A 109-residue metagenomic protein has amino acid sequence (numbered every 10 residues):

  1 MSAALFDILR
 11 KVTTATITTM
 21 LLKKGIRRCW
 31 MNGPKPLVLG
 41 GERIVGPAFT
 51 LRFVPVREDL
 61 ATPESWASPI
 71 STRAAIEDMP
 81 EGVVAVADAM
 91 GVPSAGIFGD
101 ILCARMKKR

Functional and structural regions predicted by a protein language model:
A3-I70: N-terminal low-complexity or amphipathic/hydrophobic leaders
A75-R109: Extracellular/luminal Protease-associated
